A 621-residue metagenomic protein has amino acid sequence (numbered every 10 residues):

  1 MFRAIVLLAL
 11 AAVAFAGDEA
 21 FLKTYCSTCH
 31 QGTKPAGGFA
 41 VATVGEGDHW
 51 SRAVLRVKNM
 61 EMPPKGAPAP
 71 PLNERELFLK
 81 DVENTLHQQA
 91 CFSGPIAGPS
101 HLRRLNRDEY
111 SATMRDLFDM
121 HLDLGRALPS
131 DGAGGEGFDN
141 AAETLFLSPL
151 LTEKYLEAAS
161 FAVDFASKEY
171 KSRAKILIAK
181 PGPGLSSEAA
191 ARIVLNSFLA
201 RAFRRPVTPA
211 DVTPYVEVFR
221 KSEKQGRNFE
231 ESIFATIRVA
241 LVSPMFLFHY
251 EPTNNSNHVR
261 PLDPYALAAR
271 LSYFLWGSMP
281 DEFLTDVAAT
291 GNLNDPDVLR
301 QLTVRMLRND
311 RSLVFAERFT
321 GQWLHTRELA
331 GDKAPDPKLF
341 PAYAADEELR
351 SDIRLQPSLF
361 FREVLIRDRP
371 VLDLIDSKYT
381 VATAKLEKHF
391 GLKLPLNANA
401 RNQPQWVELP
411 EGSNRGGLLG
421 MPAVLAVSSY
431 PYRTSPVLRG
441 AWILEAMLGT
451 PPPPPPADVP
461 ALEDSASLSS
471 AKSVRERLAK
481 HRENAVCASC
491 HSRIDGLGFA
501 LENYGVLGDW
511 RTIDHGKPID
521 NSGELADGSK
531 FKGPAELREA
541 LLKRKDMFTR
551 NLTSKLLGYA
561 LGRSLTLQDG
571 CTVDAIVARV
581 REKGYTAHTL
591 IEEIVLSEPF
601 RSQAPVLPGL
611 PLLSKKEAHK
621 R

Functional and structural regions predicted by a protein language model:
R3-V13: Sec-dependent N-terminal signal peptides
A14-P181, A200-Y215, K221, V239-V242 (+9 more regions): Aromatic- and Gly/Pro-enriched helix-to-coil junctions and flexible linker segments
F15-L72, E387, W406-L542, M547-T549 (+4 more regions): Sequence context surrounding c-type heme c attachment/ligation sites in exported
H101, E109, L117-F118, F146-A166 (+8 more regions): Extended surface/linker regions that mediate inter-domain or inter-protein docking in multi-component redox
A189-V194, P214, F229-I237, P261-L267 (+1 more regions): Alpha-helical scaffolds flanking conserved acidic
R192, N196, T213-R220, D346: Large, well-folded core regions of big proteins
T213, E217, K221-N228, T290 (+3 more regions): Surface-exposed, polar/charged faces of alpha-helical domains in mature secreted/periplasmic/lumenal proteins
S222-R227, S278-M279, G291-N294, L392-N397 (+5 more regions): Secondary-structure transition/capping motifs at alpha-helix termini and the adjoining loop/turn into the next element
